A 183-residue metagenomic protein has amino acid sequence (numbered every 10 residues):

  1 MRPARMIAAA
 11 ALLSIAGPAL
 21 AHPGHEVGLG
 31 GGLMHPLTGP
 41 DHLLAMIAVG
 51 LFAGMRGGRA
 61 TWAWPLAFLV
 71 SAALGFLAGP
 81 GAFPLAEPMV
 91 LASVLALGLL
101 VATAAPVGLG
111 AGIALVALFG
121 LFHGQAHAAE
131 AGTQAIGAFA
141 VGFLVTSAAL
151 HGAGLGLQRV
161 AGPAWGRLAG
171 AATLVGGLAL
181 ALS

Functional and structural regions predicted by a protein language model:
R2-A10, S14-S183: Membrane metalloprotein/metal-transporter helix-bundle signature
